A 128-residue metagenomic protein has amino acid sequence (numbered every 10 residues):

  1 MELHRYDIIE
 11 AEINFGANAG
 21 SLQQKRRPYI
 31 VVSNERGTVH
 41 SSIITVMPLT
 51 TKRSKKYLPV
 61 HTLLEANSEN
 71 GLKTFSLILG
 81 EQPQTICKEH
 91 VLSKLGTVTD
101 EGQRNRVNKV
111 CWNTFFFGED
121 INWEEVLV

Functional and structural regions predicted by a protein language model:
M1, N67-V128: C-terminal terminal-subdomain/extension
M1-E2, G20: Short, surface-exposed secondary-structure edge patches
N14-N18: Short, charged beta-turn/beta-strand-edge "cap" motif at the junction between a beta-strand and an adjacent loop
A19-R26, V31-N67: Compact nucleic-acid interaction/catalytic patches
